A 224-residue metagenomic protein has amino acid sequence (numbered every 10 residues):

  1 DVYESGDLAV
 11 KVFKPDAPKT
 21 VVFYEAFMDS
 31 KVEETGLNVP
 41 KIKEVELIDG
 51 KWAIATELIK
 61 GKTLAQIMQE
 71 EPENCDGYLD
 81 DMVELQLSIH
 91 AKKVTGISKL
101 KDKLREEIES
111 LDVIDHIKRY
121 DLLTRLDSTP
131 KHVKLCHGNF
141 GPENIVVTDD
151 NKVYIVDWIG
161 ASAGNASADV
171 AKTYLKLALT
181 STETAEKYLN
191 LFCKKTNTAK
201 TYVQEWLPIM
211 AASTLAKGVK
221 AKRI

Functional and structural regions predicted by a protein language model:
D1-V22, S30: ATP-binding glycine-rich loop module of kinase domains
F27-N38, I89: Structural motif at the C-terminus of the N-lobe alphaC helix and the adjacent alphaC-beta4 loop of the Hanks-type
K41-W52: Short beta-strand micro-motifs within the conserved protein kinase catalytic domain, predominantly in the N-lobe
I54-K62: Short pocket-lining segment of the protein kinase catalytic domain that shapes the ATP-binding cleft
E70-K101: Internal "kinase-insert"/substrate-recognition segments embedded within catalytic cores of ATP-dependent enzymes
A91-G138, T148-D149, Y154: An alpha-helical support segment within catalytic cores of ATP-dependent transferases
E143-I145: Hydrophobic residue at the +6 position relative to the catalytic HRD Asp in the kinase catalytic loop
K172-I224: Helix-rich C-terminal or lid/interface subdomains of diverse kinases
